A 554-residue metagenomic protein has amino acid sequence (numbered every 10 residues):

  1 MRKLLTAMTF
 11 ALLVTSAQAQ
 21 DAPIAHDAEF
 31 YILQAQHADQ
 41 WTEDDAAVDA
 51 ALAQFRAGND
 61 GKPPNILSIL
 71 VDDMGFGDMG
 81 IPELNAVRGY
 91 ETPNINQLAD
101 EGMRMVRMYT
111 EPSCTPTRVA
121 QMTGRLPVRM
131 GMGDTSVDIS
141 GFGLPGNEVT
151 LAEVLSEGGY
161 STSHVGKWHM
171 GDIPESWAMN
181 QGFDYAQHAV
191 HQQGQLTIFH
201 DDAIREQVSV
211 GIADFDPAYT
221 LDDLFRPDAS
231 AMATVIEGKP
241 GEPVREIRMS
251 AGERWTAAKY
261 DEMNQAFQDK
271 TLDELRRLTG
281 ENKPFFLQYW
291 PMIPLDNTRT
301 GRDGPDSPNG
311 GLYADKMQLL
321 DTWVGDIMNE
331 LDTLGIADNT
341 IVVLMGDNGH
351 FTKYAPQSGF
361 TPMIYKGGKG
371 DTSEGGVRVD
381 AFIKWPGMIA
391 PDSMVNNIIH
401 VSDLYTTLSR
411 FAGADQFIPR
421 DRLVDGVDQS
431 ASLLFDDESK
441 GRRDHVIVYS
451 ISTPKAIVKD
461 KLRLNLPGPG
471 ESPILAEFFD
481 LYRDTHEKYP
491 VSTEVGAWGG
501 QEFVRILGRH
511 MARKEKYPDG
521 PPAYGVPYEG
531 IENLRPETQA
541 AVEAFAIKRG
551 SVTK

Functional and structural regions predicted by a protein language model:
Q20-P64, V71, F76, R104 (+4 more regions): Long, internal low-complexity/basic segments
D21-D39, V106, P116-V119, M179-M249 (+1 more regions): Core domains of carbohydrate- and sulfate-ester-processing enzymes
P23-D27, I32-W41, F76-S163, I173 (+4 more regions): Active-site segment of extracytoplasmic enzymes that catalyze sulfate/phosphate-ester chemistry
G61-K62, N85-T92, Y109-S113, D138-V149 (+9 more regions): A short beta-strand-to-alpha-helix junction
P82-A86, R104-R125, H164-P174, A189-Q192 (+5 more regions): Short, solvent-exposed turn/loop segments enriched in Gly/Ser/Thr/Pro and often Arg
Y90, P174-F183, N297-T300, P305-Y313 (+3 more regions): Histidine-centered active-site microenvironments of extracellular/periplasmic hydrolases and transferases
Y185, A189-Q195, H350-E374, I389-S393 (+2 more regions): C-terminal cap/loop subdomain of S1 sulfatases and analogous C-terminal strand-loop tails that border
D201, A266-K316, F351-K353, P362: Active-site His/acidic residue clusters
